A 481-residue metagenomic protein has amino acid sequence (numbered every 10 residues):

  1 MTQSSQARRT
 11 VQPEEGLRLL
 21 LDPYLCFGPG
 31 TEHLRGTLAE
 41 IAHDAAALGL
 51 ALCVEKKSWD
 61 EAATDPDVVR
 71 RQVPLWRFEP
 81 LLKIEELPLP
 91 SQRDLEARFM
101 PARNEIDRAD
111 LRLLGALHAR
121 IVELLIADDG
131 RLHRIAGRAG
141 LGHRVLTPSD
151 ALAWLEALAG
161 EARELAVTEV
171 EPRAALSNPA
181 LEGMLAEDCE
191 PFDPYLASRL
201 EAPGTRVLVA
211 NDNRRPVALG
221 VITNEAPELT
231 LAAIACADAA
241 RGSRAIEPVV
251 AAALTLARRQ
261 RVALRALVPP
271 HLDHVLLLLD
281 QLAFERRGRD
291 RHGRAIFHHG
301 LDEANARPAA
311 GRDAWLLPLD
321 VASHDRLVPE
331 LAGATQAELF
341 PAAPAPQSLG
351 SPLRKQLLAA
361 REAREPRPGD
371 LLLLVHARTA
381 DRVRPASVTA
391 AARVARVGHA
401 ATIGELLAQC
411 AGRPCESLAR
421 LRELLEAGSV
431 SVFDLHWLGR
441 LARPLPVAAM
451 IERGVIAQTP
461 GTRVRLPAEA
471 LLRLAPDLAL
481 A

Functional and structural regions predicted by a protein language model:
M1-V54, T64-V73: Short, well-structured N-terminal submotif of metal-dependent ribonuclease cores
T2-R9, E123, G130-L200, L219-V221: Acidic, PIN/NYN-like endoribonuclease modules and their adjacent C-terminal/linker elements
D44-M100: PIN-domain endoribonuclease scaffold, especially VapC-family toxins
I84-L125, G130, R134-I135: Active-site neighborhoods of divalent-metal-dependent phosphate/nucleic-acid chemistry enzymes
F192-C236: A conserved beta-strand-loop-helix scaffold within acyl/acetyltransferase catalytic domains
A235-C236, R259-L267, H271-S348, A386 (+1 more regions): Contiguous surface segments at macromolecular interaction interfaces
R241-A257, Q281: Conserved acetyl-CoA-binding loop-helix of GNAT-fold acetyltransferases
E362-A380: Short coil-to-beta transition motif at edge beta-strands of beta-rich domains
